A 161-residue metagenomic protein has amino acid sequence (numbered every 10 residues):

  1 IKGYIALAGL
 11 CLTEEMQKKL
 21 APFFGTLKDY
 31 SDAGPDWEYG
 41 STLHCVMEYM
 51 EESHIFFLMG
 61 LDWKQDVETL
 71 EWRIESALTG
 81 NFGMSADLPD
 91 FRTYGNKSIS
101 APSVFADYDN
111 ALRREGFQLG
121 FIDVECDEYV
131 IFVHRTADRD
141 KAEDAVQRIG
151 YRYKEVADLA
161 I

Functional and structural regions predicted by a protein language model:
I1-I161: Contiguous interface-forming segments/domains that mediate binding rather than catalysis
